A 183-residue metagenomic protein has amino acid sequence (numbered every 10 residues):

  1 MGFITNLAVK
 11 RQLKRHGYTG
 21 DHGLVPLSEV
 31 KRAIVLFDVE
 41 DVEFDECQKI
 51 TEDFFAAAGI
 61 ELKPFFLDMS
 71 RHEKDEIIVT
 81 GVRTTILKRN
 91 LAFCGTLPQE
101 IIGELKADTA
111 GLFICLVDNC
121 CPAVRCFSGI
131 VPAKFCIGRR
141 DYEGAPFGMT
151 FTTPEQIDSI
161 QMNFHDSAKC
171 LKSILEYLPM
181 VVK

Functional and structural regions predicted by a protein language model:
M1-R32, V42: Short N-terminal or domain-adjacent regulatory/targeting segments
K14-T19, T85-G103: Glycine-rich, highly charged phosphate/nucleotide-binding loops
D41-I60, P64: Histidine-anchored nucleotide/phosphate-binding helix
A107-T109: Alpha-helix C-terminal capping/helix-to-coil transition sites in glycosyltransferase folds
L112-I114: Structural motif
D118-C121: Short glycine-rich anion-binding loops that position phosphate/pyrophosphate groups of nucleotides and phosphorylated
R125-E143: A short, gly/pro- and small-residue-rich
G144-K183: Active-site-proximal region of nucleotide-activated glycan assembly enzymes, centered on histidine/acidic-rich loops
